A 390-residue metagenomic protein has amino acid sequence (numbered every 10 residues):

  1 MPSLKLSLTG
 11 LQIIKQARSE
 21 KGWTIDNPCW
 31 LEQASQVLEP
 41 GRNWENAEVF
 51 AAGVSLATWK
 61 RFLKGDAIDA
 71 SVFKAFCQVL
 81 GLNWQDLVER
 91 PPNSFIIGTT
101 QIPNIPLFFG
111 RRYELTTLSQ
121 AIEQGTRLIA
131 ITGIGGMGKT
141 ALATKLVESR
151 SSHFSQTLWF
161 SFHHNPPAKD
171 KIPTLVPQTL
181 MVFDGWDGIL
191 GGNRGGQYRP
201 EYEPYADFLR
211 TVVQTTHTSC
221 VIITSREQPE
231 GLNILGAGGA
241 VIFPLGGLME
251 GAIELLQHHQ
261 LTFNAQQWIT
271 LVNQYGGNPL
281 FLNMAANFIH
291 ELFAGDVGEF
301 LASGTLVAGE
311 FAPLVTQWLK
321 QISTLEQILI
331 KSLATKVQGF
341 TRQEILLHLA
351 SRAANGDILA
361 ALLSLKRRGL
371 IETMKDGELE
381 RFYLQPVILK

Functional and structural regions predicted by a protein language model:
M1-A47: A short, Lys/Arg-rich alpha-helix, primarily the initiator
E39-W44, L142, Q197-F208, F300-S303 (+2 more regions): Amphipathic alpha-helical scaffolds
G41-I68: Recognition helix of helix-turn-helix/homeodomain-like DNA-binding domains that insert into the DNA major groove
D69-D86: DNA major-groove recognition helix of helix-turn-helix/homeodomain DNA-binding modules
L107, Y113-R194: Post-nucleotide-binding-loop coupling segment downstream of the phosphate-binding loop, primarily in RecA-like P-loop
R111, A141-L142, F183-M284, F288 (+3 more regions): Alpha-helical sensor/transducer elements of the RecA-like P-loop NTPase core
L271, L314-S323: Short amphipathic alpha-helical boundary/capping segments
I388-K390: Short, amphipathic alpha-helical interaction segments positioned at domain boundaries
